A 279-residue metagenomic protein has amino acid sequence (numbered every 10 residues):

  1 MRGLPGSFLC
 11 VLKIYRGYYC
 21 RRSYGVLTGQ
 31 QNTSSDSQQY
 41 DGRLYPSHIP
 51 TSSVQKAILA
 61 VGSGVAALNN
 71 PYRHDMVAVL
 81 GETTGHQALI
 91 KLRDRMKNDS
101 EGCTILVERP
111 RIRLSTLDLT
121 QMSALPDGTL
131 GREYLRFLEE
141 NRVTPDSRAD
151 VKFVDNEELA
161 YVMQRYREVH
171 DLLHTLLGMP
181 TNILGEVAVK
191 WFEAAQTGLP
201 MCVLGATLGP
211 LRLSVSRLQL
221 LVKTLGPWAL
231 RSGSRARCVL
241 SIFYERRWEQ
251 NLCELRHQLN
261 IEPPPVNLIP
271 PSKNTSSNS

Functional and structural regions predicted by a protein language model:
M1-I49, S279: N-terminal mitochondrial targeting presequence
G3, I14, R22, V26 (+6 more regions): Generic detector of intrinsically disordered, low-complexity, polar/charged segments
R43-S47, A57-A66: N-terminal-proximal low-complexity accessory segments that begin disordered and transition into the first
P50, N69-H257, I261: Core of folded catalytic or high-affinity ligand/protein-binding domains in predominantly eukaryotic proteins
C253-N278: Charge-dense, extended regions
